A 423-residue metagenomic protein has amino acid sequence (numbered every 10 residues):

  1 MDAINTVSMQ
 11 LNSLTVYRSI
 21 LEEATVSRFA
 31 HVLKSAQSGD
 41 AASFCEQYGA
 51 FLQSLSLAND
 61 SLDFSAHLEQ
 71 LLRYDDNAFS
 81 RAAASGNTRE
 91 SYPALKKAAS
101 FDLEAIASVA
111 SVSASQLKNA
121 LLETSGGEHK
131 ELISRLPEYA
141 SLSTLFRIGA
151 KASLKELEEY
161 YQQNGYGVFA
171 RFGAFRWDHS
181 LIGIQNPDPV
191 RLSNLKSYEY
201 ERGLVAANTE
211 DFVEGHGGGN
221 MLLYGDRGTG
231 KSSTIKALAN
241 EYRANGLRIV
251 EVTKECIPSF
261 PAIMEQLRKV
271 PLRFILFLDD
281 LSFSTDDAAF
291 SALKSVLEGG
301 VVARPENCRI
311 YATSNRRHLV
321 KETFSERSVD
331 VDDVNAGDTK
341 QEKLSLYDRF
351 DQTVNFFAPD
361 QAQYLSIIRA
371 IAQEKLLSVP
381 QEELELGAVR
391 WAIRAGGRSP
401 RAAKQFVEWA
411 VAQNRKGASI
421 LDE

Functional and structural regions predicted by a protein language model:
M1-N194: AAA+ P-loop ATPase mechanoenzymes
Q185-E210: N-terminal pre-Walker A segment at the start of P-loop NTPase domains
Y198, H216-I235: Walker A/P-loop nucleotide-binding motif
E241-F274, S282-D286: AAA+/P-loop NTPase substrate/partner-engagement loops
C256-P258, L281-S284, I310, S314-V320 (+1 more regions): Conserved nucleotide-binding/hydrolysis micro-motifs of P-loop NTPases
R268-K269, S284-D332: Conserved catalytic/switch belt of AAA+ P-loop NTPases
S314, V331-L344, D351-L365: Conserved AAA+ ATPase "SRH/arginine-finger" region at the nucleotide-binding site
T353, F357-E423: C-terminal alpha-helical "lid" subdomain
